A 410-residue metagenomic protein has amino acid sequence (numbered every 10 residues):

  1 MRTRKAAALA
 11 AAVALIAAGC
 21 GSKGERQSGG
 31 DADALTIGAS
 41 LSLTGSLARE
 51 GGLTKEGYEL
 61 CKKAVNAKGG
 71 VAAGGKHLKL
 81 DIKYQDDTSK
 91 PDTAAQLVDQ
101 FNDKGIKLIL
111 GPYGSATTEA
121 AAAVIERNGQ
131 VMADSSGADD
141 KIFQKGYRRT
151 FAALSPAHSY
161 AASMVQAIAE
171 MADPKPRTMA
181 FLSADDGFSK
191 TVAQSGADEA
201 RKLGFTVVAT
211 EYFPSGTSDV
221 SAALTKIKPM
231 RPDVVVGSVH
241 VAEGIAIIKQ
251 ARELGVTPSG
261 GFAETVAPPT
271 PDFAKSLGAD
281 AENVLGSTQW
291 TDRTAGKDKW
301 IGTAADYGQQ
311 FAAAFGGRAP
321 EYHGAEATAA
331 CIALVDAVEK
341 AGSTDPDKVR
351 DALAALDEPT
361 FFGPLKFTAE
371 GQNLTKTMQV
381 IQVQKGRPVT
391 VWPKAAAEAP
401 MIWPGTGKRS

Functional and structural regions predicted by a protein language model:
M1-T36, A67, A73-G74, D103 (+1 more regions): Short, low-complexity disordered leader/linker segments with a strong preference for bacterial N-terminal type II
G21-Q27, E50-L53, V71-Q144, A153 (+2 more regions): Beta-alpha junction/loop-to-helix N-cap segments that form part of ligand/metal-binding clefts
Q27-D31, L35-C61, Q85-D92, Y113-G114 (+4 more regions): Extracytoplasmic "Venus flytrap"
L35, E56-D81, P174, G204: Signal peptide-proximal N-terminal region of secreted/periplasmic/extracellular or secretory-lumen proteins
D92, I106-A209, G261-G286: Extracytoplasmic ligand/sensor domains, especially the bilobed periplasmic-binding protein
S115-E126, P232-L254: Hydrophobic alpha-helical
A251-T328, A395-E398, W403-R409: Extracellular/periplasmic periplasmic-binding protein-like sensory domains
F311-G324, A333-T390: Segments of small-molecule ligand-sensing domains
